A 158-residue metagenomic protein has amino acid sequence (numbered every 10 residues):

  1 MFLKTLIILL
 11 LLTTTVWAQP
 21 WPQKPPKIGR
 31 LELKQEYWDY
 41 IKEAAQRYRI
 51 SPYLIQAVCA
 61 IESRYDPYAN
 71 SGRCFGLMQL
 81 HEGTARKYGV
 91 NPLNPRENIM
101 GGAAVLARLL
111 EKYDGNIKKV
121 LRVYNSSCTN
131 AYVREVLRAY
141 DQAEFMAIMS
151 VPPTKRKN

Functional and structural regions predicted by a protein language model:
T5-T13: Sec-dependent N-terminal signal peptides
T14-A18: Sec/Tat signal peptide C-region and signal peptidase I cleavage site
Q19-N158: Catalytic glycan-binding domains that act on GlcNAc-containing polysaccharides
